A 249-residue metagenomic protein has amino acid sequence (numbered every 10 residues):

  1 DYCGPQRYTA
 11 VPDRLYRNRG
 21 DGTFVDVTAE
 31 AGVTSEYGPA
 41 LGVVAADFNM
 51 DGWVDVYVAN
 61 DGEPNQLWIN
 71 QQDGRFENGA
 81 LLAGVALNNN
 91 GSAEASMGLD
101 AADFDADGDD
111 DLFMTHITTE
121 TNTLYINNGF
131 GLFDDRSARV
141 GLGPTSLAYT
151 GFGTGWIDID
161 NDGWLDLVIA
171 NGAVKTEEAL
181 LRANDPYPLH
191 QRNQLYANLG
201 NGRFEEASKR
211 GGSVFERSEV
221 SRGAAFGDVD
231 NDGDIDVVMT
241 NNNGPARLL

Functional and structural regions predicted by a protein language model:
D1-L249: Acidic, glycine/proline-rich Ca2+-coordinating loop motifs
